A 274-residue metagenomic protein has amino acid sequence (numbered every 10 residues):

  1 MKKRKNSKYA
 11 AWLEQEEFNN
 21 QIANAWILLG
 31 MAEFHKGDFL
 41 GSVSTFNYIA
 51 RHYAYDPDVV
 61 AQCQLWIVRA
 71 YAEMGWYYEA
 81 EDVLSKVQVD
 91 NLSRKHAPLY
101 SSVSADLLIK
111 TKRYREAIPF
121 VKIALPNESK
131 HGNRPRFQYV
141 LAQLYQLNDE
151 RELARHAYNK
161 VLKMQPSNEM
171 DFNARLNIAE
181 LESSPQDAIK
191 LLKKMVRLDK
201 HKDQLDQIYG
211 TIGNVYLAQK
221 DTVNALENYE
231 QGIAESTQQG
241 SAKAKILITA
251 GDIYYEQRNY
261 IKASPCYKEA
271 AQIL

Functional and structural regions predicted by a protein language model:
M1-L274: Acidic, polar-rich low-complexity tracts and alpha-helical solenoid repeat scaffolds
